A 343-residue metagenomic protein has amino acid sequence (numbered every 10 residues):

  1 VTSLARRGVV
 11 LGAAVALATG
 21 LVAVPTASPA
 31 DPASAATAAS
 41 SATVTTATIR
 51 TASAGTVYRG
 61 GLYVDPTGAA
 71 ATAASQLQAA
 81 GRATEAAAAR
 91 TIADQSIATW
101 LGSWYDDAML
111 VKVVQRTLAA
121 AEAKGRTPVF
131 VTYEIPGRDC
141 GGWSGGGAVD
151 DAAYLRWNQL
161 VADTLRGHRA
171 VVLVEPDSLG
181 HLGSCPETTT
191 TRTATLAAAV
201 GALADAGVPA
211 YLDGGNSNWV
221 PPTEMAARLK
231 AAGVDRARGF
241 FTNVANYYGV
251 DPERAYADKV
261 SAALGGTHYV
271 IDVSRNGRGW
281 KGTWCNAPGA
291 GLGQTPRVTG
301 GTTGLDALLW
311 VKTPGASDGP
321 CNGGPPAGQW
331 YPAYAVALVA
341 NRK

Functional and structural regions predicted by a protein language model:
S3, V9, T19-A54: C-terminal region of N-terminal signal peptides and the immediate post-cleavage residues of exported proteins
G55-T164, T313, S317-V339, K343: N-terminal carbohydrate-binding/catalytic regions of secreted carbohydrate-active enzymes
D65-A93, A202, S217-A335: Surface-exposed substrate-engagement region within the catalytic domains of secreted or surface-exposed extracellular
A98, G125-V129, R169-L173, G207-Y211 (+3 more regions): Structural preference for beta-strand elements that scaffold enzyme active sites
L110-T117, A153, W157, V161 (+7 more regions): Stable alpha-helical elements in mature extracytoplasmic
A119-A123, Y133, D163-R166, V200-V208 (+2 more regions): Sec-exported extracytoplasmic/periplasmic mature domains
R138-G146, P176-E187, A210-N216, F241-Y247: Active-site-proximal beta-alpha loop/turn segments in soluble metabolic enzymes
G146-R169, P176-V208, P222-T223: Active-site cleft segment of glycoside hydrolase catalytic domains centered on the general acid/base Glu
